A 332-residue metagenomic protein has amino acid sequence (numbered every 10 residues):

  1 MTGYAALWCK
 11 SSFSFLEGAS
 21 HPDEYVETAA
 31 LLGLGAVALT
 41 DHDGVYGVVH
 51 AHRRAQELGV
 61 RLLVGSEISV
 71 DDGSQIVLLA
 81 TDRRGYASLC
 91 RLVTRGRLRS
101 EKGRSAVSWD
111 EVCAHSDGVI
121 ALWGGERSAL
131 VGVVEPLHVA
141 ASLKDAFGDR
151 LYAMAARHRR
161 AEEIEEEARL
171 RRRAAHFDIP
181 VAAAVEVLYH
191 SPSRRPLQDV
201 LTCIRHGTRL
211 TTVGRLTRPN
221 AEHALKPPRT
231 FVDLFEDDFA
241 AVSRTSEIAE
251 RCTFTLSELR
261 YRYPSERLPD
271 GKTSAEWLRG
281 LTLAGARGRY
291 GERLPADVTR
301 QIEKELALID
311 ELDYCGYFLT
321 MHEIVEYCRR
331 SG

Functional and structural regions predicted by a protein language model:
M1-G332: Phosphodiester-processing cores and adjacent nucleic acid-binding clamps
